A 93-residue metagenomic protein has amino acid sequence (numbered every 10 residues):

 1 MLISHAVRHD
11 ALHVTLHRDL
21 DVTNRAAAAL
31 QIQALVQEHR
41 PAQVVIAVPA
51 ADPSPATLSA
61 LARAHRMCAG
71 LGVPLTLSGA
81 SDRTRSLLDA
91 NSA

Functional and structural regions predicted by a protein language model:
M1-L30, D52: STAS-typified acidic loop motif
V22-A93: Amphipathic alpha-helical interaction surfaces in cytosolic regulatory modules
